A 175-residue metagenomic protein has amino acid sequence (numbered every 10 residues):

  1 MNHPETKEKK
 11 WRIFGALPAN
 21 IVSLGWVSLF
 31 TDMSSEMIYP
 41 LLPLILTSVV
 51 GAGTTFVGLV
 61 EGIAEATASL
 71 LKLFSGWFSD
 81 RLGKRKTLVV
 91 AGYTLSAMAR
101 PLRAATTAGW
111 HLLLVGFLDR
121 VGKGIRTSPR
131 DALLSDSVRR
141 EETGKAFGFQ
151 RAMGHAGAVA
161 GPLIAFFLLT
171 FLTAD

Functional and structural regions predicted by a protein language model:
K9-A68: Helix-loop boundary and gating motifs at the non-cytosolic
L44-V49, A160-D175: Transmembrane alpha-helix termini and helix-breaking/packing motifs in multi-pass membrane transporters
E65-L73, A158-V159: Residue-level signature of mid-helix packing/kink "hotspots" within the transmembrane helices of 12-pass Major
L71-G83, L169: Helix-to-loop junctions at the C-terminal end of transmembrane segments in multipass secondary transporters
T87-P101: Structural signature of the two symmetry-related core transmembrane helices
L102-V115: Helix-loop junctions at membrane interfaces in 12-TM secondary transporters
V115-A156: Cytoplasmic helix-loop-helix junction between adjacent transmembrane helices in 12-TM secondary transporters
